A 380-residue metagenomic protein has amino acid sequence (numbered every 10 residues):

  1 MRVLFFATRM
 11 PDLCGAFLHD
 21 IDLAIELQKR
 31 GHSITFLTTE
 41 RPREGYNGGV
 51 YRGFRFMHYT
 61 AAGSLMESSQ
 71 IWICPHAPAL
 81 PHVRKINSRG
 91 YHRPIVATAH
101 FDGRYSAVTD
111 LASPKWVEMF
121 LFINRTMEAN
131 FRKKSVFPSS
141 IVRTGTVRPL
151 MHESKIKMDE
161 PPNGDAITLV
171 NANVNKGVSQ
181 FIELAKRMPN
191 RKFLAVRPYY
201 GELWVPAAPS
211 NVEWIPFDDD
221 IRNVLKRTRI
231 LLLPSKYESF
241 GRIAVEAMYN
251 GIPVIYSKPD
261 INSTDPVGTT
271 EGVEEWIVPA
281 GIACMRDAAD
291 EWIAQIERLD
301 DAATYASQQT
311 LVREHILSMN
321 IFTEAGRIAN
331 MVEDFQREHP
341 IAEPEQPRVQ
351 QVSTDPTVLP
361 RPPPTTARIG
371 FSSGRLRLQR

Functional and structural regions predicted by a protein language model:
A7-D20, N175-K176: A short, glycine/small-residue-rich beta-strand->loop->alpha-helix junction that serves as a flexible
G15, D287, D300-Q336, I341-E345: A charged, aromatic-enriched C-terminal amphipathic alpha-helix characteristic of glycosyltransferases across folds
C74-A79, A99: Short His-centered aromatic/hydrophobic patch
D102-G103, T126-M127, R143-K157, Y199-E202: Short beta-strand->alpha-helix junction loop in the catalytic core of nucleotide-activated group-transfer enzymes
S106-L111, K115-I141, Y199-L203: A short, active-site helix/loop in glycosyltransferases that binds the activated sugar's phosphate group
E153-A208, W214: Conserved catalytic-core segment of nucleotide-activated headgroup transferases in glycan assembly
K236: Aromatic "clamp/platform" in nucleotide-sugar-dependent glycosyltransferases that forms part of the donor/acceptor
P253-S263, V267: Short hydrophobic beta-strand element within catalytic cores of glycosyltransferases and related nucleotide-activated
